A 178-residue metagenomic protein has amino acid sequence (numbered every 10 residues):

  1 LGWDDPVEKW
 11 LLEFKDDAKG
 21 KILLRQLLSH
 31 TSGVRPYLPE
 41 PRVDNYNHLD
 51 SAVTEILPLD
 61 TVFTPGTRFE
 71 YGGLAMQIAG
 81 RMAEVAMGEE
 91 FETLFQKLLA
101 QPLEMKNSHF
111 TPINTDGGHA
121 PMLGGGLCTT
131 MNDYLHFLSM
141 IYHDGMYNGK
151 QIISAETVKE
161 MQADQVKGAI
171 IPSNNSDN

Functional and structural regions predicted by a protein language model:
L1-R35, P39, P58-D60, R81 (+3 more regions): Active-site helix/loop module of the DD-peptidase/beta-lactamase fold, centered on the serine-lysine SxxK catalytic
D17-K21, N47-H48, V62-T64, T129: Extracellular/periplasmic catalytic domains that process cell-envelope and extracellular macromolecules
G20-L23, A75, T130-D133: An acidic site on a long C-lobe helix of protein kinase domains
Y37-N47: An acidic intrinsically disordered interaction segment
V53-T54: Active-site-adjacent bridging/hinge elements
T61, T93-L94, Q101, K106-N178: Penicillin-binding protein/beta-lactamase superfamily catalytic region
T67-Y71: Cytochrome P450
L74-G80, L135-H136: Well-ordered alpha-helical segments within folded domains of soluble proteins
